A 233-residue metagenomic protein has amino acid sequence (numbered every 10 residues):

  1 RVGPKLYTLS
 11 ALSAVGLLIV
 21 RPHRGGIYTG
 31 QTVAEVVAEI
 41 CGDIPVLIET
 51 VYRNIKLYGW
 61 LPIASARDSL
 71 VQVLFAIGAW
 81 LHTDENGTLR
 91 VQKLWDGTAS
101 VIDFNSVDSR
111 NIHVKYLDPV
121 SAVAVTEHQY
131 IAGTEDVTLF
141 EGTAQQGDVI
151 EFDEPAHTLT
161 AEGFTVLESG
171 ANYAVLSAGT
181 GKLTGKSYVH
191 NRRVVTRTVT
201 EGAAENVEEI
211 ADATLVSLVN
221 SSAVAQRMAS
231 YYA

Functional and structural regions predicted by a protein language model:
R1-L47, V51, D96-A99, A144 (+3 more regions): Surface-exposed cap/loop segments at beta↔alpha junctions
V2-L18, T50-Y130, E162-H190: Short beta-strand-centered interaction patches in the first periplasmic/extracellular domains of large envelope
G26-A34, G59-L70, S221: Solvent-exposed, acidic/flexible segments
Q31, E35, Q72, Q92 (+3 more regions): Residue-identity detector for glutamine
V37-I44, L74-I77, A156-G163, Y232: Hydrophobic, Leu/Ile/Phe/Ala-enriched alpha-helical segments that form helix-helix packing faces
D43-G59, V219-A233: A broadly tuned preference for mixed-charge, low-complexity surface segments
I44-P45, I63-A66, Q146: Short secondary-structure boundary micro-motifs
R110-A233: Charged, gly/pro-rich, cysteine-poor intrinsically disordered low-complexity regions
